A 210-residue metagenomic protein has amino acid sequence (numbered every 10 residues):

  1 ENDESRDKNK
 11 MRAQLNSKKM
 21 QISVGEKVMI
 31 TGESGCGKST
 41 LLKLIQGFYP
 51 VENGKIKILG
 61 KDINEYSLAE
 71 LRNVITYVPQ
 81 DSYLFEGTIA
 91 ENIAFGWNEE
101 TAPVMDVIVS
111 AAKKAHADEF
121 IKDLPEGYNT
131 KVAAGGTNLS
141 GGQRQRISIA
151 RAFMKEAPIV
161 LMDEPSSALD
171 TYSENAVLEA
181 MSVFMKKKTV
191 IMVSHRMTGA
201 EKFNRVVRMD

Functional and structural regions predicted by a protein language model:
E1-D210: ABC-type nucleotide-binding domain
